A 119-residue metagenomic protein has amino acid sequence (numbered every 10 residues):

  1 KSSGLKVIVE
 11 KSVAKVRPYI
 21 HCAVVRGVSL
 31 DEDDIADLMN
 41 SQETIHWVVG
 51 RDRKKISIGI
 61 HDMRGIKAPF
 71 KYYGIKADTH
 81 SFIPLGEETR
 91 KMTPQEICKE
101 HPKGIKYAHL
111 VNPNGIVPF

Functional and structural regions predicted by a protein language model:
K1-F119: RNA/tRNA-interacting regions in translation and RNA-turnover enzymes
